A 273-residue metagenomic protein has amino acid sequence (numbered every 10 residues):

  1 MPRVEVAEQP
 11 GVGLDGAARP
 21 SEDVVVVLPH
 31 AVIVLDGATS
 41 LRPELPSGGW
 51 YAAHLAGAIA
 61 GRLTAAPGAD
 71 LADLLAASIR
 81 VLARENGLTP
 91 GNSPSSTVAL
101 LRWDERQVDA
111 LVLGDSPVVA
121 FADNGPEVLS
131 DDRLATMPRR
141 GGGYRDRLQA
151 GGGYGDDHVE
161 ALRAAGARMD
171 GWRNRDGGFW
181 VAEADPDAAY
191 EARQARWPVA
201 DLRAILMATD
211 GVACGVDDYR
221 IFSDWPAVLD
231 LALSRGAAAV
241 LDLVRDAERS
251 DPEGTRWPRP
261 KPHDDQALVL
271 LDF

Functional and structural regions predicted by a protein language model:
M1-F273: PP2C/PPM-type serine/threonine phosphatase catalytic domain
